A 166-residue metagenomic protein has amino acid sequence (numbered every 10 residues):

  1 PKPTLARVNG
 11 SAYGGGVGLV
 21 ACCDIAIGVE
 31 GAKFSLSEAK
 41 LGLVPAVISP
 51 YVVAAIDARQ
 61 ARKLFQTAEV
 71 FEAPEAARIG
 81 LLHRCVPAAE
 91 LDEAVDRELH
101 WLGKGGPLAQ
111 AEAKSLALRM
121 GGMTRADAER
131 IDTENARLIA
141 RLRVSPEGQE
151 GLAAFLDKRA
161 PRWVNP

Functional and structural regions predicted by a protein language model:
P1-Q110, S145, R159: Crotonase-fold acyl-CoA enzyme core
L64-F65, L116-G122, R137-R143: Helix-loop "lid/cap" segments that line or gate small-molecule binding pockets
T124-I131: Short beta-strand->loop
A160-P166: Short C-terminal tail/terminal secondary-structure segment of NAD(P)H-dependent dehydrogenase/reductase domains
